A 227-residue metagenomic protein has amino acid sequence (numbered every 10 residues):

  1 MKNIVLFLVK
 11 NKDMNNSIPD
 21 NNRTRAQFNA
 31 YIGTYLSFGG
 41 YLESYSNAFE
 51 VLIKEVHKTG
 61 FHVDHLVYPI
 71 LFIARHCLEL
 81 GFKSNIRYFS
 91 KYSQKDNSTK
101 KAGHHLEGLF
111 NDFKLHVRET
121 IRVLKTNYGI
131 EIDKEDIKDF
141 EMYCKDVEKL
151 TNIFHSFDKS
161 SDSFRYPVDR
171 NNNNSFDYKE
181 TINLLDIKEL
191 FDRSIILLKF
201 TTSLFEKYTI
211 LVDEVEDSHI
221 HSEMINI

Functional and structural regions predicted by a protein language model:
M1-I227: Domain-scale activation on soluble regions of proteins
